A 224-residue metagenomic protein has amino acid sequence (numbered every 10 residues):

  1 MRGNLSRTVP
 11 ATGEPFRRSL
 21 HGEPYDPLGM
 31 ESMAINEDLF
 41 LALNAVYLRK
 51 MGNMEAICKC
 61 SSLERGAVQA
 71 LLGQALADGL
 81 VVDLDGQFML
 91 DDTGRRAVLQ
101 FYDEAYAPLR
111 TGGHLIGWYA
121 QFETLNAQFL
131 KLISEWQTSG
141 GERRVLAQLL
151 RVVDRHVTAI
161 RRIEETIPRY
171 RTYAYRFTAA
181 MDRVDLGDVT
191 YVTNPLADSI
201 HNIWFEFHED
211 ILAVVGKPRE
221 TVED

Functional and structural regions predicted by a protein language model:
G22-L41: Short alpha-helical segments that sit at the start of domains
N36-L63: Short amphipathic alpha-helical interface segments
S62-A77: Short amphipathic alpha-helical interaction segments
L76-G86: A short, conserved structural fragment
D85-R96: Accessory beta->alpha helical hairpin/"wing" motif in late/C-terminal subdomains of nucleic-acid enzymes
R96-A120: Short, amphipathic alpha-helical interaction segments positioned at domain boundaries
G113-T193: Exposed, interaction-prone assembly regions rather than primary DNA-binding/catalytic cores
D182-D224: C-terminal regulatory/effector modules of DNA-binding transcriptional regulators
